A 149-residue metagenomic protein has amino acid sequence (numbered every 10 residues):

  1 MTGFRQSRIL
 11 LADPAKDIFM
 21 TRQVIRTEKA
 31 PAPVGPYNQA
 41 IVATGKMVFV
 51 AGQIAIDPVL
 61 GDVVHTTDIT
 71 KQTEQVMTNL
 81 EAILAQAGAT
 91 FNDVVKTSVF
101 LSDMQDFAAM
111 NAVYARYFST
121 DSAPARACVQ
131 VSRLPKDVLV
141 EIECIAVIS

Functional and structural regions predicted by a protein language model:
Q6-F19: Short, Lys/Arg-enriched N-terminal segments with co-localized hydrophobic residues within the first ~10-30 amino acids
D17-S149: Short, polar/acidic, helix-capping and beta-turn segments at strand->helix junctions that line the mouths
